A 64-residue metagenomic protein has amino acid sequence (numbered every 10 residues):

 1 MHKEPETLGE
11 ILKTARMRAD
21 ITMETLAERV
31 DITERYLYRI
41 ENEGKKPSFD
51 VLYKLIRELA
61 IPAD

Functional and structural regions predicted by a protein language model:
M1-T7: A detector for short, charged/polar N-terminal pre-domain segments
E6, M17-R18, K46: Short amphipathic helical patch at the helix-1/turn junction of helix-turn-helix
E10-R29, K54: Short basic helix-loop element that most often maps to the first helix and adjoining turn of HTH DNA-binding modules
E24, R35, D64: Key DNA-contact positions within bacterial/archaeal DNA-binding proteins
D31-P47: Recognition helix of helix-turn-helix/homeodomain-like DNA-binding domains that insert into the DNA major groove
S48-D64: DNA major-groove recognition helix of helix-turn-helix/homeodomain DNA-binding modules
